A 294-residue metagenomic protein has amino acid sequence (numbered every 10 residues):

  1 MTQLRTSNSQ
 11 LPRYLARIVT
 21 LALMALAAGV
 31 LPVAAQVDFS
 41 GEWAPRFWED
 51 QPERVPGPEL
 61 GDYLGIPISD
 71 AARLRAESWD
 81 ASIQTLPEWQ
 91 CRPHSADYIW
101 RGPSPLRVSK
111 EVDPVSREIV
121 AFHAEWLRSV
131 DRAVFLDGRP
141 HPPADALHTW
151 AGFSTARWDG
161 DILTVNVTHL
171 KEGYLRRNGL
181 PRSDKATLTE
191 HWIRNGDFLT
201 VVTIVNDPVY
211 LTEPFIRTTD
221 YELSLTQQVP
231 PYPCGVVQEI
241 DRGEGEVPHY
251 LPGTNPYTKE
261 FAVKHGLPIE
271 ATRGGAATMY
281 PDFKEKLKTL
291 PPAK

Functional and structural regions predicted by a protein language model:
M1, I18-V19, V33: Short hydrophobic transmembrane-like helices used for membrane targeting/insertion
M1-R13: Short, basic, low-complexity termini and linkers enriched in Ser/Thr/Gly/Pro that act as targeting/leader peptides
A16-G29: Bacterial N-terminal signal peptides
V33-K294: PEST-like low-complexity, intrinsically disordered acidic/proline/serine-rich tracts that flank trafficking/processing
